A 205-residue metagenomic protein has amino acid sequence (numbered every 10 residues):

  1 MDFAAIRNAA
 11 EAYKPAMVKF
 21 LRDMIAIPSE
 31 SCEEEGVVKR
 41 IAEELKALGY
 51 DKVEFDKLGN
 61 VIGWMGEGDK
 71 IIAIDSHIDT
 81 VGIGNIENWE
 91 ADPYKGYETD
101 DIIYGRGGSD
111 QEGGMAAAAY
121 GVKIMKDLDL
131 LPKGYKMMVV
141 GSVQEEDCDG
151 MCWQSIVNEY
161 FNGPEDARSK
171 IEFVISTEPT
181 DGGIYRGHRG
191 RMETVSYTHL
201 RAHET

Functional and structural regions predicted by a protein language model:
D2-G108, D127-K133: Acidic/His- and Gly-rich active-site-bordering loop/insert found across diverse amide/peptide-bond hydrolases
I25, V143, L200: Short, histidine-centered active-site or binding-site loop motifs used for metal coordination, general acid-base
V61-G63, I175, S196: Well-ordered beta-strand positions enriched in small/hydrophobic/aromatic, beta-favoring residues
H77, S142, V195-Y197: Residue-level recognition of well-ordered beta-strand positions that form the cores of beta-sheet-rich folds across
T80, D181, E204: Short, glycine/acidic-enriched loop or turn micro-motifs at the edges of active sites
Q111-E193: Acidic/histidine-rich catalytic neighborhood of metal-dependent amide-processing enzymes
T198-T205: Conserved small/polar residues in nucleotide/adenosyl-binding loops
